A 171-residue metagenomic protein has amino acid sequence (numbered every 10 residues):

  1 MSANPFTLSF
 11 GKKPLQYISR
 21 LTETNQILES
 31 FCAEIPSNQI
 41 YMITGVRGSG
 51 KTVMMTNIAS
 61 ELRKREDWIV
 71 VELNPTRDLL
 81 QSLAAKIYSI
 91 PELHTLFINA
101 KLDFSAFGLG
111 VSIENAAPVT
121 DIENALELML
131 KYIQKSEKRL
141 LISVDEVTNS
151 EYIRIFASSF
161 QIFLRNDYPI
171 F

Functional and structural regions predicted by a protein language model:
M1-Y41, S89, R139: A short, basic N-terminal segment
K13-Y17, L73, N115, A157: Short, N-terminal intrinsically disordered low-complexity segments that are rich in Pro/Gly and polar/charged residues
E23-E29, N124-L128, I155: Well-ordered alpha-helical segments embedded in enzymatic catalytic cores
T24, M55, L80, F156-A157: Amphipathic alpha-helical segments in well-structured domains
E29, S60, K64, S158-I162: Short, well-ordered alpha-helices that flank and scaffold nucleotide-derived cofactor binding pockets
P36-E151, Y168-P169: P-loop NTPase nucleotide-binding core
L130, A157-D167: Conserved catalytic/switch belt of AAA+ P-loop NTPases
